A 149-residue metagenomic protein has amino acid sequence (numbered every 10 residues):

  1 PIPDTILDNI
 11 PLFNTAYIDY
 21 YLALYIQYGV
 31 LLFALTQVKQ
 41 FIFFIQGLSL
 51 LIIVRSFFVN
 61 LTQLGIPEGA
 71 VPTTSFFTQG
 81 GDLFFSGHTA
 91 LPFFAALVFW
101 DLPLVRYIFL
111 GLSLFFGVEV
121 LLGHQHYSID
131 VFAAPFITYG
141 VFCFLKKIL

Functional and structural regions predicted by a protein language model:
P1-L7, L35-R106, S113, G117: Membrane-interface loops
P1-Q27, L61-L64: N-terminal transmembrane-helix/juxtamembrane module of multi-pass inner/ER membrane proteins
Y17-I18, L24, I52, F85 (+2 more regions): Hydrophobic transmembrane-helix microenvironments that flank and shape a buried ionizable site
D19-G29, S86-L91, F132-F136: Membrane-embedded alpha-helical segments of multi-pass membrane proteins, especially the transmembrane helices
Y25-K39: Internal transmembrane alpha-helix with an interfacial aromatic "cap," most often the third helix
L31, V59, G117-V120, F142: Structural signal for membrane-spanning alpha-helices in multi-pass inner-membrane proteins, emphasizing helix cores
F77-Q79, V120-I129: Membrane-interface helix caps and helix-loop-helix hairpins in membrane proteins
L91-P92, H126-K146: Alpha-helical transmembrane segments that form the membrane-embedded catalytic/substrate-binding core of multi-pass
